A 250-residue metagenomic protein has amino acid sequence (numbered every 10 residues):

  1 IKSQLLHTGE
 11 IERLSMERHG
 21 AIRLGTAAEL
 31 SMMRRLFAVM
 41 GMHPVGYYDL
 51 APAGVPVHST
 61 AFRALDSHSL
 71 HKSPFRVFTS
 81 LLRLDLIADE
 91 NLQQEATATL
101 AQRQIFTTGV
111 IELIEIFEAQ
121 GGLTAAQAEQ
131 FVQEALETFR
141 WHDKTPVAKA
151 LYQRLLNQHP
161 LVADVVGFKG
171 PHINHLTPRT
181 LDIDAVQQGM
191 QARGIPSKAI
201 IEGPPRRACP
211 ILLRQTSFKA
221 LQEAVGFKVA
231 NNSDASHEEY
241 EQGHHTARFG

Functional and structural regions predicted by a protein language model:
I1-G250: Extended, well-ordered protein cores
